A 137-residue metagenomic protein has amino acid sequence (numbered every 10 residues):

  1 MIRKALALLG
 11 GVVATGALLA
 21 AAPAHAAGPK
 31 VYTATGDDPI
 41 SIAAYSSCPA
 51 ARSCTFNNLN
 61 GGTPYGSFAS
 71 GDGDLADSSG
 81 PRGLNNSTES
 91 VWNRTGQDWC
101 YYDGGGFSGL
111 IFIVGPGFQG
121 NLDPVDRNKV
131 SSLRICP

Functional and structural regions predicted by a protein language model:
I2-P137: Compact beta-sheet-dominated domain cores in extracellular/mature segments
